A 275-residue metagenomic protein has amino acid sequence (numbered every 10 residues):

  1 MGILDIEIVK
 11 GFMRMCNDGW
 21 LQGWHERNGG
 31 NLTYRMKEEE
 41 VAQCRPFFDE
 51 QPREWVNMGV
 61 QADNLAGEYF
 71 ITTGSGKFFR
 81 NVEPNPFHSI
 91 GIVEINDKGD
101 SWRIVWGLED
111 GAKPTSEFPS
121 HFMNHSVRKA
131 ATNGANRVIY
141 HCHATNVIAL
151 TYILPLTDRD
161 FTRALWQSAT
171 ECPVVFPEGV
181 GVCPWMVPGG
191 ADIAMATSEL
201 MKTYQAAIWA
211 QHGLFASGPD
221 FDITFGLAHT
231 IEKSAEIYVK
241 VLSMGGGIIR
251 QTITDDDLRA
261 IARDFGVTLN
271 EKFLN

Functional and structural regions predicted by a protein language model:
M1-N275: Glycine-rich flexible loops
